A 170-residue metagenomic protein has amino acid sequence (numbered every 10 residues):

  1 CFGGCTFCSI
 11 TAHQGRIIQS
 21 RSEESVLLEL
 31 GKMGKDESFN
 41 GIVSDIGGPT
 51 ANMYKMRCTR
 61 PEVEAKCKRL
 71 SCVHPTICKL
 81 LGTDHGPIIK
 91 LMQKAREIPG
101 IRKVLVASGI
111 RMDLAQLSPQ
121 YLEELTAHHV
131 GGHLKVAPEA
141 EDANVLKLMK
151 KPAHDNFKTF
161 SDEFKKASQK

Functional and structural regions predicted by a protein language model:
C1-E24: Canonical Radical SAM [4Fe-4S] cluster-binding loop centered on the CxxxCxxC motif and its immediate flanking residues
S25-L28, T159: A non-catalytic, amphipathic alpha-helix used as a structural packing/dimerization or gating element in enzyme scaffolds
K32-K170: Conserved SAM/AdoMet-binding glycine-rich loop
